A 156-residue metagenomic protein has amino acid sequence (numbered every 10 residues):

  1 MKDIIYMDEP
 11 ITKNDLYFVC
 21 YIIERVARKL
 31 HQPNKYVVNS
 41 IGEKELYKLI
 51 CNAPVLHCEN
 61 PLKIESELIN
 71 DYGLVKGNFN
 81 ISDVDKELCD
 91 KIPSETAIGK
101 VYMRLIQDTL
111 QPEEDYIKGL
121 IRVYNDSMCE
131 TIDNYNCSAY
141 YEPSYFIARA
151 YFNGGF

Functional and structural regions predicted by a protein language model:
M1, V55-D90, S94: Long, compositionally biased
M1-M7: Membrane-interacting alpha-helical segments
E9-T12, L16-I69: N-terminal interaction modules that seed assembly of large macromolecular complexes
I22, V26, L46, I50 (+6 more regions): Generic structural signal of hydrophobic/aromatic residues within well-ordered alpha-helices of folded domains
L30, K48-A53, D71-F79, D108 (+1 more regions): Amphipathic alpha-helical interaction segments
N60, Y116, E142-S144: General structural signal for secondary-structure boundaries
V75-S127: Amphipathic protein-protein interaction modules
I121-F156: Glycine-rich, aromatic-bearing surface loops/beta-hairpins
